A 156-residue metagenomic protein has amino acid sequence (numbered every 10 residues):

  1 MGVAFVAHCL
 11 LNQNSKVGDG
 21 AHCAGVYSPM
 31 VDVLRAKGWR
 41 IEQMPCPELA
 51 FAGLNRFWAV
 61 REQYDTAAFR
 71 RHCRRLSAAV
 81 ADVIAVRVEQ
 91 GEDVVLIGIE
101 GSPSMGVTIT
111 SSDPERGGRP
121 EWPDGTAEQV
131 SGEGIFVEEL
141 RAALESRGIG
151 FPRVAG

Functional and structural regions predicted by a protein language model:
M1-F5: Extreme N-terminal starter segment of soluble prokaryotic enzymes
V6-H8, I99-E100: Short His-Asn-centered micro-motif
N12-D19: Short N-terminal binding/cap micro-motifs at the start of the first secondary-structure element
N14, F51-G53, S102-T108, S112: Short catalytic/ligand-binding loop motif for oxyanion handling, primarily in non-cytosolic enzymes, centered on
A21-G38: Short catalytic helix/loop segments, enriched in acidic residues and glycine and frequently bearing histidine
G25, K37, L54-R61, T66-D82 (+2 more regions): Divalent-metal-activated hydrolytic enzyme cores
K37-E48: A short beta-strand-loop structural module common to alpha/beta enzyme folds
D93-I99: Short glycine-rich phosphate-binding loop at a beta-alpha junction
